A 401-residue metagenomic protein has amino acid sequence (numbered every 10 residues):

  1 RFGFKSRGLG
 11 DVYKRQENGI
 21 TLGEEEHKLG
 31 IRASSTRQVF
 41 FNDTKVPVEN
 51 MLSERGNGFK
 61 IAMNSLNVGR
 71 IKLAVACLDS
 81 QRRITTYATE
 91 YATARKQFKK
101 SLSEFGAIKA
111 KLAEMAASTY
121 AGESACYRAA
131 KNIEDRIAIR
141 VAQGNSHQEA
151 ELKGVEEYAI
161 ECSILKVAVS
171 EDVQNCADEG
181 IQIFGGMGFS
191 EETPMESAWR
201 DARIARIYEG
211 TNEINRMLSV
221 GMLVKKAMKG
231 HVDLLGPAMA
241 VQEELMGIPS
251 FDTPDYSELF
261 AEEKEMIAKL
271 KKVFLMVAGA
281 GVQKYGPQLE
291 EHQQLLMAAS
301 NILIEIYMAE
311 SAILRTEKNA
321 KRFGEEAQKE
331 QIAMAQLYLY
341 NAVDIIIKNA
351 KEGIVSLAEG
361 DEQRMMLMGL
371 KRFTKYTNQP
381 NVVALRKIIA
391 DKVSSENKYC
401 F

Functional and structural regions predicted by a protein language model:
R1, G19-T21, G185: Internal mixed beta-strand/loop scaffold within catalytic domains of large alpha/beta enzymes
F2-Y13, A299: Single conserved hydrophobic/aromatic residue that forms the stacking wall/gate of nucleotide- or nucleobase-binding
K14-N18, D43-E49, R82: Basic, amphipathic alpha-helical recognition segments used for DNA target recognition
E17, G30-I31, R55-G56, M195-A198: Short, surface-exposed loop/turn microsegments at beta-strand edges and helix-strand junctions
N18-K45: Flexible, small-/acidic-enriched active-site or ligand-binding loops
E24-G30, E49-G56, T89-A92, K96: Glycine-anchored helix-breaking recognition loops at helix->coil/strand junctions
V39, D43-I61: Long, acidic (Asp/Glu-rich), low-complexity accessory segments flanking structured domains
F40, N57, S65-F401: Alpha-helical interface subdomain recognition
